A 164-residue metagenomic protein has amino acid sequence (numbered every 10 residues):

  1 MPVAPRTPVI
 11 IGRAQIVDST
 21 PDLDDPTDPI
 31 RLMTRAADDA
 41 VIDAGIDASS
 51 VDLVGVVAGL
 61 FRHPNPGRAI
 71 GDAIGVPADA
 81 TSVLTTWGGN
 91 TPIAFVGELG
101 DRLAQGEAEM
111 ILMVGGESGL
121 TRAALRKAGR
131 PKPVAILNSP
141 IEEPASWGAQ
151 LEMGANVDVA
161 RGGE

Functional and structural regions predicted by a protein language model:
M1-W87, G100-A108, L112-E164: Conserved "HGTGT" condensation-loop signature of ketosynthase/thiolase-family condensing enzymes that catalyze
P92-D101: Conserved phosphate-binding catalytic cores of ATP/NTP-utilizing and phosphoryl-transfer enzymes
